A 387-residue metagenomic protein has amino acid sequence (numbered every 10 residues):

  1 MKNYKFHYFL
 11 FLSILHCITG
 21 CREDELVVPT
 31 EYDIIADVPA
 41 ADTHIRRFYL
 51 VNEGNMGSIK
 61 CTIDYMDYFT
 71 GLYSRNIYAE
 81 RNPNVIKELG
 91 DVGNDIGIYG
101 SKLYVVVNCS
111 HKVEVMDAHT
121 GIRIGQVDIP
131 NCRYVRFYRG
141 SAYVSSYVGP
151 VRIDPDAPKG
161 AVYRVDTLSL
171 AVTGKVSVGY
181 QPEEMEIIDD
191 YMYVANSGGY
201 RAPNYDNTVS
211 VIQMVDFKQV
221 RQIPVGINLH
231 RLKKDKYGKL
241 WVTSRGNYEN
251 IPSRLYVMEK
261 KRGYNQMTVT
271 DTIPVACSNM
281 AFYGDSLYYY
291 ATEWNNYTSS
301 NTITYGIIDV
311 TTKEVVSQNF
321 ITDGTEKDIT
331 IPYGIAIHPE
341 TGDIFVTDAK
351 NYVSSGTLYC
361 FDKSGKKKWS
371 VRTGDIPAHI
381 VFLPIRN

Functional and structural regions predicted by a protein language model:
M1-Y8: Bacterial N-terminal signal peptides that target proteins for export
C17-G20: C-terminal motif of bacterial Sec signal peptides marking the signal peptidase cleavage site
R22-N387: Predominantly soluble domains enriched in secretory-pathway, periplasmic, or organellar proteins
